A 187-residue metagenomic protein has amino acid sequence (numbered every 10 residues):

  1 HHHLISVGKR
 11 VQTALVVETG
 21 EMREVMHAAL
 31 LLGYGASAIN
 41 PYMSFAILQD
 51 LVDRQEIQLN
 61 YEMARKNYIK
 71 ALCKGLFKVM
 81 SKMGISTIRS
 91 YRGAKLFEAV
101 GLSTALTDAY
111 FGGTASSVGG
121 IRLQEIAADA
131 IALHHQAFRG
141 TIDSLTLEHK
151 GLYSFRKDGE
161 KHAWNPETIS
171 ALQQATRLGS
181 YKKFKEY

Functional and structural regions predicted by a protein language model:
H2-A14, L32-Y42, Q58, M63 (+1 more regions): Secondary-structure transition/capping motifs at alpha-helix termini and the adjoining loop/turn into the next element
T13-V25: Glycine-rich beta-to-alpha transition loops that act as phosphate-gripper elements at the mouths of alpha/beta enzyme
G20, A36, M43-L48: Short, ordered loop/turn segments at secondary-structure junctions
M22-G35: Catalytic cores of alpha/beta
A28, N40, Q55-Y187: Flexible, glycine-rich loop/tail regions that form catalytic "lids" or insertion modules at the edges of active sites
I47-D50, R54-I57: Nucleotide/phosphate-binding sheet-loop regions of phosphoryl- and nucleotidyl-transfer enzymes
